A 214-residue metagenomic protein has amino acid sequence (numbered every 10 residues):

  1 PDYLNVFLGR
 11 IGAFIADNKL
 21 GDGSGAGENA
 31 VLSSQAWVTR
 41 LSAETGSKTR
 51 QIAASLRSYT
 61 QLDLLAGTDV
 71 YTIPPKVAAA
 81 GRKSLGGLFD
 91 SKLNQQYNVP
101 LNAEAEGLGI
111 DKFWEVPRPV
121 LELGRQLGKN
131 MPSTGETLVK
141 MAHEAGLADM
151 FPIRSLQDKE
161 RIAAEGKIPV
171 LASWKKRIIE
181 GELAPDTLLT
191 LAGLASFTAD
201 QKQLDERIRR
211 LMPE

Functional and structural regions predicted by a protein language model:
P1-P132: Catalytic alpha/beta core domains of metabolic enzymes, predominantly
G109-E214: C-terminal extensions of enzymes
